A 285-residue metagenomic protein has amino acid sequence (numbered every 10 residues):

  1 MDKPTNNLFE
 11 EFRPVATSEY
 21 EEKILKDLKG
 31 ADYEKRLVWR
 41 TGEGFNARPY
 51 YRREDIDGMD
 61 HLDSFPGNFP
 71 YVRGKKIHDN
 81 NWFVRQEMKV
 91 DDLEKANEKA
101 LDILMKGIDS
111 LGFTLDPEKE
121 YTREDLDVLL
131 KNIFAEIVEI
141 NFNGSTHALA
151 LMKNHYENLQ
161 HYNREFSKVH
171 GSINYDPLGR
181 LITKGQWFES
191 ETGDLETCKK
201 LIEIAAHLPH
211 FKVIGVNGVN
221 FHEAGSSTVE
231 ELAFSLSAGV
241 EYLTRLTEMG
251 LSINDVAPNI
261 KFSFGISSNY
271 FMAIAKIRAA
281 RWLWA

Functional and structural regions predicted by a protein language model:
M1-N269, A273: Catalytic alpha/beta active-site cores
A273-A285: Extended amphipathic alpha-helical segments enriched in small hydrophobics
